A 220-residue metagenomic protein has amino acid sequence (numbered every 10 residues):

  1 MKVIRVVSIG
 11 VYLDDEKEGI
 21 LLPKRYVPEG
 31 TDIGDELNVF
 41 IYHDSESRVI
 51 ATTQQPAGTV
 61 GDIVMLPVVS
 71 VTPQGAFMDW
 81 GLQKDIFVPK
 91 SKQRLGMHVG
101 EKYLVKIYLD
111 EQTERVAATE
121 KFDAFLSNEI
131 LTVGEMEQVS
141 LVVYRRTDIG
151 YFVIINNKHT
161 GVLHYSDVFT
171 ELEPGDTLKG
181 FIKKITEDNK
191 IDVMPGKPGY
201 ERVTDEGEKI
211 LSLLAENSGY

Functional and structural regions predicted by a protein language model:
M1-Y220: Single-stranded RNA-binding regions, centering on S1/OB-family and related RNA-binding modules
